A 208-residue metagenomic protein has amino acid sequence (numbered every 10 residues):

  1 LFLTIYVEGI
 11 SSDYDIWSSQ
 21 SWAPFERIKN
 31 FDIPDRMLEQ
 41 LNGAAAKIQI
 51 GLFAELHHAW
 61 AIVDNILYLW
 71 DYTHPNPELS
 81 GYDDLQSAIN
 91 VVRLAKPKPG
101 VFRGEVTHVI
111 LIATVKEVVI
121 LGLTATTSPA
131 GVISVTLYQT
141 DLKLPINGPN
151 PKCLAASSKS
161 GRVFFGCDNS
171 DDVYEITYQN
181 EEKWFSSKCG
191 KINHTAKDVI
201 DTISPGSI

Functional and structural regions predicted by a protein language model:
F2-E55, Q86-L111, K143-G161, I200-I208: Structural signature of eukaryotic scaffold interfaces centered on beta-propeller domains
I5-R36, A54-N90, E117-S134, T177-C189: Beta-propeller domains
V101-G104, V109-I208: Fungal eukaryote-biased detector of long internal structured cores
